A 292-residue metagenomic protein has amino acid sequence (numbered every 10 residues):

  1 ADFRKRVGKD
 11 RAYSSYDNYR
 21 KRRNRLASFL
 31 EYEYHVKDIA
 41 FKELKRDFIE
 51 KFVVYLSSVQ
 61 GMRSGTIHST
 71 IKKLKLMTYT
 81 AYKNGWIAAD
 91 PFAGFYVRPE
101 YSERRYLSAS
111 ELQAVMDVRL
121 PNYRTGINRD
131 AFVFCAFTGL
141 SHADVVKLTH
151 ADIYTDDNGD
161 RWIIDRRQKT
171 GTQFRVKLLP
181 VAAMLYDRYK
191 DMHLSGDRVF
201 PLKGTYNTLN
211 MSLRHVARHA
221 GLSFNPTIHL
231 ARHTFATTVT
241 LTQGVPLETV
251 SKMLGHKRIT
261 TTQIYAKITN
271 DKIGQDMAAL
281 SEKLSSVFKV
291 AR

Functional and structural regions predicted by a protein language model:
A1-N24: Short, aromatic/basic-rich helix-turn unit that serves as a nucleic-acid recognition element
R25-Y32, D47-E50, V59-A93, A143: N-terminal DNA-binding recognition helix of tyrosine site-specific recombinases/integrases
S64, H68-T70, I87, P91-H142 (+1 more regions): Basic, Lys/Arg- and aromatic-enriched nucleic-acid-binding interface segment
Y101, Q168-D187, S195-H215: C-terminal catalytic core of Y-nucleophile DNA break-rejoin enzymes
Y106, R167-G171, L254-A279: Catalytic-site neighborhood detector that most strongly recognizes the C-terminal catalytic loop/helix of tyrosine
V133, F137, A143-D144, H215 (+2 more regions): C-terminal catalytic core of tyrosine-transesterase DNA break-rejoin enzymes
D152-G159, S223-F224, G244-I264, Q275: Short, polar N-cap/turn motifs at the start of nucleic acid-interacting alpha helices
M192, L280-R292: C-terminal secondary-structure termini that scaffold catalytic or DNA-interacting sites
